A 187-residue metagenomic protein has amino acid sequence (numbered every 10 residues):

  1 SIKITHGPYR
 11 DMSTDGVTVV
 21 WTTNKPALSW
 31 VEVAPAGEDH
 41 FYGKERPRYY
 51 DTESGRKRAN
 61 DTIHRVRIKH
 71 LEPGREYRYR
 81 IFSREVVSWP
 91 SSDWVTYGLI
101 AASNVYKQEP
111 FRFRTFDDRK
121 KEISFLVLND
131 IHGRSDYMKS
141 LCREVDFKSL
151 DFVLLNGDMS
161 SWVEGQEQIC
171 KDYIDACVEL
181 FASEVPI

Functional and structural regions predicted by a protein language model:
S1-V127, F147-K148: Acidic, histidine-bearing metal-coordination/catalytic regions of metal-dependent phosphoesterases
P90, K120-M138, R143-I187: Active-site neighborhood of divalent metal-dependent phosphoester/pyrophosphate hydrolases
